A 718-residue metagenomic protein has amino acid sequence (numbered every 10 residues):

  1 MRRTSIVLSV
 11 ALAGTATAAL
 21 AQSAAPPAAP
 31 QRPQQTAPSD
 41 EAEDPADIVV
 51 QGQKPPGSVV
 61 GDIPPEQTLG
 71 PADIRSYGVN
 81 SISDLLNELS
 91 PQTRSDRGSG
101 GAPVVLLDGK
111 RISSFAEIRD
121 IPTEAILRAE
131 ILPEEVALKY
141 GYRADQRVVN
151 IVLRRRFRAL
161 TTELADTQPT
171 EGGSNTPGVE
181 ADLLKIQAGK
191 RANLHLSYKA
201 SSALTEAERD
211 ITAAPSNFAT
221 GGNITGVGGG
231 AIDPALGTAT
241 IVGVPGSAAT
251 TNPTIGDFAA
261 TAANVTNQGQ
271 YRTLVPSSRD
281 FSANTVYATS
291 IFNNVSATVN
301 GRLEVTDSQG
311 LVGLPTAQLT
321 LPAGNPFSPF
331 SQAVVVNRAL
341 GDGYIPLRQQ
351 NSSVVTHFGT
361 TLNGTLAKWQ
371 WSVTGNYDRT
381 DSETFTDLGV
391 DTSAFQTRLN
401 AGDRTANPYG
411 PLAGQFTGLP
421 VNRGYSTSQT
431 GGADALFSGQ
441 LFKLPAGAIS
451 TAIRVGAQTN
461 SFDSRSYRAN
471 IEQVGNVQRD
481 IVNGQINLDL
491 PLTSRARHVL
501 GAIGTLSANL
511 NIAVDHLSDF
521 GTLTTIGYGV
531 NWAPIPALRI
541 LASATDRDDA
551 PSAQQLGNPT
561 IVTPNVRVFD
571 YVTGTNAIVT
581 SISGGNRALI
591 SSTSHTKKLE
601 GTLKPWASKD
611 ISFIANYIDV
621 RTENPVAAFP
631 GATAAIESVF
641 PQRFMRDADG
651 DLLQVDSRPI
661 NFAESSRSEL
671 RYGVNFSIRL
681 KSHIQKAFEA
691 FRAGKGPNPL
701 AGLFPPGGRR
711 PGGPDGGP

Functional and structural regions predicted by a protein language model:
P30-T36, I63-G101, D108-R119, R128-A137 (+1 more regions): Periplasmic N-terminal accessory/gating domains of Gram-negative outer-membrane beta-barrel systems
D44-Y77, P103-L106, L160: N-terminal periplasmic "start-of-domain" segments of outer-membrane beta-barrel proteins
V105, L204, T212-A219, V244-S278 (+8 more regions): Surface-exposed, low-complexity loop segments enriched in small/polar and acidic residues
I112, I121-E163, T205: A beta-strand signature from Gram-negative outer-membrane beta-barrel systems, especially the internal plug domain
E130, F157-L184, L194, T266-P276: Short strand-turn segments of transmembrane beta-barrel domains in outer membranes, especially the first one or two
R147, R158, P177-A181, F281-T285 (+8 more regions): Hydrophobic, lipid-facing positions within transmembrane beta-strands of outer-membrane proteins
L153-R155, Q168, A181-G189, V286-N293 (+9 more regions): Outer-membrane beta-barrel proteins
T162-Q168, V179-A181, L194-A200, V299-V305 (+9 more regions): Transmembrane beta-barrel strands of outer-membrane/channel proteins
